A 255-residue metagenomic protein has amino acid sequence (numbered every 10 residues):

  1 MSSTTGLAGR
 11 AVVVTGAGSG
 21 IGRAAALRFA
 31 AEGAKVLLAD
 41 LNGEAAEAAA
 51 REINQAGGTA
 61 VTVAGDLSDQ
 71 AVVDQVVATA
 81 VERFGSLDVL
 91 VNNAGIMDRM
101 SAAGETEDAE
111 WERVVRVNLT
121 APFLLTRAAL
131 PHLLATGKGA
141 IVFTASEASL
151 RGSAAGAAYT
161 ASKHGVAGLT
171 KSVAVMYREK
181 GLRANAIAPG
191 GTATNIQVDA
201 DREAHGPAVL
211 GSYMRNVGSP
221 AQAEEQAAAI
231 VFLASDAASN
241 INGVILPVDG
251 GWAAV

Functional and structural regions predicted by a protein language model:
S2-T4, M97-M100, R151, S212 (+2 more regions): Short C-terminal tail/terminal secondary-structure segment of NAD(P)H-dependent dehydrogenase/reductase domains
S101-A103, E107-V115, G211: Substrate-binding pocket helix/loop in short-chain dehydrogenase/reductase
F123, P220-V248, A253: C-terminal substrate-recognition "lid" of short-chain dehydrogenase/reductases
T126, S162, T170: Active-site helix of classical SDR
P131, V175-E179, S239: Alpha-helical segment proximal to the catalytic Tyr-Lys
K138, R178, R183, I241-G243: Short, small/polar-rich loop/turn modules that mediate ligand/substrate recognition or access, typified
S146: Residue(s) in the substrate-gating loop at a strand-loop-helix junction that position the organic substrate next
